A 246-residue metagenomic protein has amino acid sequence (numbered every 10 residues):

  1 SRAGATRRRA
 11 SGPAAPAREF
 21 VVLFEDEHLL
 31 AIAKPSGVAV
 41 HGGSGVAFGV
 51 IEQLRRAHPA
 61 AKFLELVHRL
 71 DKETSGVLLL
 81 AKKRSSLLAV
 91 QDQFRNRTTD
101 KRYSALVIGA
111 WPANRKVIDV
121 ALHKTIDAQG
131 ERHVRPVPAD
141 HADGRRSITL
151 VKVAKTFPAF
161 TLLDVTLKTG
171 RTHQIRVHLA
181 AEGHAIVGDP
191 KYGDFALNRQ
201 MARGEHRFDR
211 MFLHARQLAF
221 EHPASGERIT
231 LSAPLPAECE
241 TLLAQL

Functional and structural regions predicted by a protein language model:
S1-H133, P138-I148, F212, E227 (+1 more regions): RNA pseudouridine synthases
A15-F20, A142-R145, P158, K168 (+1 more regions): Pseudouridine synthases involved in rRNA/tRNA modification
L29, F160-L162: A generic structural signal for beta-strand entry/edge sites
P59, P112-A113, D127, K155-F160 (+2 more regions): Short, conserved beta-turn/loop elements at beta-strand boundaries and strand-helix junctions
V90, R171-L179: Short beta-strand segments enriched for Tyr within beta-sheet-rich domains, predominantly fibronectin type III
I108, V165-K168: A structural micro-motif recognizing beta-strand termini and the immediately following turn/loop segments
